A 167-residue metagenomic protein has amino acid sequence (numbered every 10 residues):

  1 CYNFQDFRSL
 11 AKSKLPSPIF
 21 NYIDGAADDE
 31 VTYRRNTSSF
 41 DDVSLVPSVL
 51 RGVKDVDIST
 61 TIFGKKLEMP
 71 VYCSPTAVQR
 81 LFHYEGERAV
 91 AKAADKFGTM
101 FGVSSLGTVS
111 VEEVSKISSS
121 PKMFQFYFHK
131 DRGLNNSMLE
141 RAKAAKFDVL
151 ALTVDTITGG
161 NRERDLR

Functional and structural regions predicted by a protein language model:
C1-L67: An N-cap/entry alpha-helix motif that binds or orients negatively charged groups
P16, C73, A94: Residue-level signature of catalytic and energy-coupling elements of molecular machines, predominantly ATP/GTP-dependent
S59-P70, Q79-A91, G107-S119, T158: N-terminal active-site wall of soluble small-molecule enzyme domains
V71-S74, T99-V103, K122-F126, L150: Hydrophobic faces of well-ordered beta-strands that scaffold small-molecule active sites in alpha/beta enzyme cores
Y72-Y84, F124-G133: Active-site mouth loops of central-metabolism enzymes
V78, A91-K92, K96, E113 (+2 more regions): Alpha/beta enzyme core
A89-F101, S105: Catalytic domains of carbohydrate-active enzymes, especially glycoside hydrolases
S105-L106, V154: Short secondary-structure boundary segments
